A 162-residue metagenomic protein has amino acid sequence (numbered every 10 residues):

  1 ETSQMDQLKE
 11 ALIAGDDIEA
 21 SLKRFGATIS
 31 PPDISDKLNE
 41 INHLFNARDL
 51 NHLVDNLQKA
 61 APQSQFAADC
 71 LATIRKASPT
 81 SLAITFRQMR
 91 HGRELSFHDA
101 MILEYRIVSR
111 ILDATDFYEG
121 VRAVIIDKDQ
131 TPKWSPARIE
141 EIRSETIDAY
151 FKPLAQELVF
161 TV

Functional and structural regions predicted by a protein language model:
T2-A77: Amphipathic alpha-helical blocks and their helix-capping loop/short-beta junctions
L57-F66, I74-V162: Long, low-complexity C-terminal extensions of enzymes
